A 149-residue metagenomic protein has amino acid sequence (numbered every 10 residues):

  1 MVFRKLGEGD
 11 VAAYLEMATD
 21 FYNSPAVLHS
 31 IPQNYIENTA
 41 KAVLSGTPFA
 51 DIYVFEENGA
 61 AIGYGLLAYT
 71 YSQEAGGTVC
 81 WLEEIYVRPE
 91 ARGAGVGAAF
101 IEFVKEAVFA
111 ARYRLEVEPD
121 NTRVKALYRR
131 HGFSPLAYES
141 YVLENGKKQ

Functional and structural regions predicted by a protein language model:
M1, G59-Y64, C80: Glycine-rich phosphate/pyrophosphate-binding loop shared by adenosine-nucleotide-utilizing enzymes
V2-E16: A short beta-loop-alpha structural element at the N-terminal edge of CoA-dependent acyl/N-acetyltransferase catalytic
L15, T19-A42: Conserved GNAT-fold acetyl-CoA-binding loop/helix
K41-V54: A short helix-loop-beta-strand connector motif used in the catalytic cores of GNAT acetyltransferases and, in some
V54, A60-Y69, Y86: Conserved beta-strand in the GNAT
V87, G93-E106, A126, R130: Conserved acetyl-CoA-binding loop-helix of GNAT-fold acetyltransferases
R92, R114-K125, V142-K148: Conserved beta-strand-loop-alpha-helix junction that forms the acyl-donor binding cleft
I101, V108-E118: Conserved GNAT acetyl-CoA-binding A-motif
